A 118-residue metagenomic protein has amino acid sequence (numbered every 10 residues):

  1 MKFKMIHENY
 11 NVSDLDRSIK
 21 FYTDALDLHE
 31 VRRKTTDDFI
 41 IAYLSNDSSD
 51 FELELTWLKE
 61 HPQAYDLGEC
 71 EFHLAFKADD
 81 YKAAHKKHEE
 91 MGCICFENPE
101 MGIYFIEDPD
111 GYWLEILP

Functional and structural regions predicted by a protein language model:
M1, R32, Y43, H85-P118: Vicinal oxygen chelate
K2, N9-E52: Core segments of cupin and vicinal oxygen chelate
M5-H7, E69-H73: Eukaryotic phosphotyrosine signaling hubs
D14-L15, A78-K82: Helix N-cap motif at beta-to-alpha junctions
F21, K82-K87: Short amphipathic alpha-helices within nucleic acid-binding modules
D38, C70, E100: Exposed loop/turn and edge beta-strand positions of beta-sandwich/beta-sheet ligand-binding modules
D47-F51, E60-P62, Y81-K82: Short, charged/polar surface micro-motifs in flexible loops or helix N-caps
P62-G68: Unchanged
